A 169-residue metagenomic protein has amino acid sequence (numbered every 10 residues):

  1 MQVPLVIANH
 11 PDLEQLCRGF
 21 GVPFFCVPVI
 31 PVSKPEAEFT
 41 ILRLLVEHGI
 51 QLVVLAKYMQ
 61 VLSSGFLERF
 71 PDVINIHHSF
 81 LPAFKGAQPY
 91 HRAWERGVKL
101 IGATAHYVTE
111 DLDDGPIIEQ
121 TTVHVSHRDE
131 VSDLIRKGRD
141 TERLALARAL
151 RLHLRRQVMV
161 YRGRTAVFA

Functional and structural regions predicted by a protein language model:
M1-A169: One-carbon transfer enzymes
